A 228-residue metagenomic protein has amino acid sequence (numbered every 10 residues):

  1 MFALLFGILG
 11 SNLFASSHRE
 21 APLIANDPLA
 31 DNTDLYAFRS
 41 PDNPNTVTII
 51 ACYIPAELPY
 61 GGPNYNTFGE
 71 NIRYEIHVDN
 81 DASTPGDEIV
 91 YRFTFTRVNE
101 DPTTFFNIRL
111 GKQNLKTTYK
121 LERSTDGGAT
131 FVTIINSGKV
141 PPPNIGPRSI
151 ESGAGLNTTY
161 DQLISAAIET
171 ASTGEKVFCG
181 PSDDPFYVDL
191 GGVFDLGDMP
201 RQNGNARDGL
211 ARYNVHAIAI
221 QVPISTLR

Functional and structural regions predicted by a protein language model:
M1-G10: Bacterial N-terminal signal peptides
L13-R228: Surface-exposed extracytoplasmic segments
